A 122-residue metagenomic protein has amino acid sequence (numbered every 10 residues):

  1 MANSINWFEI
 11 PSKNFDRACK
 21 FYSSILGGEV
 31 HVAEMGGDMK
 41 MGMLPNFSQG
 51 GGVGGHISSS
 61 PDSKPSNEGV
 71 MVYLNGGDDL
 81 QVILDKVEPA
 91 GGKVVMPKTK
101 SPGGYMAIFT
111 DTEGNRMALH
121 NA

Functional and structural regions predicted by a protein language model:
A2, E9-G52: Core segments of cupin and vicinal oxygen chelate
N3, I10, H31-M35, L84-A122: Vicinal oxygen chelate
I5-K13, S60-K86, M106-T110: Vicinal oxygen chelate
M41, G54, M106-I108: Short hydrophobic/aromatic beta-strand element in the GNAT-like acyltransferase core that lines or flanks the acyl-donor
P45-Q49, P61-K64, K98: Short secondary-structure boundary/capping segments
G55, V70, N115: Change "...and in nucleic-acid phosphodiester-cleaving endonucleases..." to "...and in nucleic-acid processing enzymes
G55-S58, A118-H120: Conserved beta-strand in the GNAT
I57-P61, D78, M96-K98, P102: Short, well-ordered turn and helix-capping elements at secondary-structure junctions
